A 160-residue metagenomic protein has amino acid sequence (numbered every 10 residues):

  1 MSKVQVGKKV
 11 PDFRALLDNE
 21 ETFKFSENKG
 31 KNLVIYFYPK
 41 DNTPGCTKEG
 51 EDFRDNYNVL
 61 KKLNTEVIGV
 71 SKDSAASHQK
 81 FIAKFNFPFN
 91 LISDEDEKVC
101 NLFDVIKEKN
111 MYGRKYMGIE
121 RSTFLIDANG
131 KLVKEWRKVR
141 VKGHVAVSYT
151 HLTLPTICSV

Functional and structural regions predicted by a protein language model:
M1-D12: N-proximal helix/coil linker or "cap" segments that precede and/or mark the start of modular domains
V10-P11, N32-L33, E120-S122: Short loop/turn microsegments at loop-to-beta-strand junctions
R14-N32: A short beta-strand-turn-helix
N28-P44: Short active-site neighborhood of thiol/selenol oxidoreductases, capturing the structured segment around
T43, T150-T156: Conserved small/polar residues in nucleotide/adenosyl-binding loops
T47-N90: Structural microenvironment flanking redox-active thiols in thiol-disulfide oxidoreductases
I68, Q79-E120: Short, internal strand/loop/helix patches that form the active-site neighborhood or redox-interaction surface
E120-L152: Thiol-/selenol-based redox modules, centered on thioredoxin-like and closely related oxidoreductase domains
